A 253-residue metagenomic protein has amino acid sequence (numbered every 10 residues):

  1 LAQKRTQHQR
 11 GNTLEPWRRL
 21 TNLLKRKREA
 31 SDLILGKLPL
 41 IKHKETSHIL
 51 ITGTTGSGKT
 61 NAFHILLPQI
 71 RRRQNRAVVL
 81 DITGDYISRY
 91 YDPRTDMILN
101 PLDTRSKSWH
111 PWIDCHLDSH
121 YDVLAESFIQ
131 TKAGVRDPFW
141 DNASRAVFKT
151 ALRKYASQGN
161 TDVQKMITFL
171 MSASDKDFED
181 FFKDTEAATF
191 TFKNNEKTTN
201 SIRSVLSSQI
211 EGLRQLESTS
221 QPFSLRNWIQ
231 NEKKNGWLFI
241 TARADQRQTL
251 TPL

Functional and structural regions predicted by a protein language model:
L1-S57, N61-P68, T104: Basic- and hydrophobic-enriched, low-structure N-terminal and domain-boundary segments that flank ATP-binding catalytic
L40, K44-E45, I49-L253: P-loop NTPase motor domains
